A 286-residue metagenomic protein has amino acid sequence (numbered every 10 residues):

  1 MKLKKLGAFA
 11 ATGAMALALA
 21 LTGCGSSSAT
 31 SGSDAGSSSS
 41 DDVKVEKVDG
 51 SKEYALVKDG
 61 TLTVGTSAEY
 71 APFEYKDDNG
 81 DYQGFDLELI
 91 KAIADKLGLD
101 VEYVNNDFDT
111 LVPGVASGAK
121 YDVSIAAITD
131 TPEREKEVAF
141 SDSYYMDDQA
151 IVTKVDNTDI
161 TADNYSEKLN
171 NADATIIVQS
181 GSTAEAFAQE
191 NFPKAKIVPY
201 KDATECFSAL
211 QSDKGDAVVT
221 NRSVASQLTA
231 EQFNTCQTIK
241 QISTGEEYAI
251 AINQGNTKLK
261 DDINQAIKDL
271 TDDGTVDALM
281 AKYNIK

Functional and structural regions predicted by a protein language model:
L6, A20-S40: Bacterial lipoprotein signal-peptidase II cleavage site
G25, L87-K96, V155-N157, S182 (+1 more regions): Extended ligand-binding regions for polar small-molecule ligands
D42-A127: Extracytoplasmic small-molecule ligand-binding "clamshell" domains of the periplasmic binding protein/Venus flytrap
A68, M146-T153, R222, S226-I267 (+1 more regions): Periplasmic-binding protein-like
Q83-D95, A150-E205, A217, R222-V224 (+1 more regions): Bilobed "Venus flytrap"/periplasmic-binding protein-like clamshell domains and structurally analogous long
L87, Y103-G114, D163, V198-S212 (+1 more regions): Short helix-initiation/N-cap motifs at beta->coil->alpha
D100-S166: Acidic, polar ligand-binding/catalytic clefts
T110, I128-E135, Q189-E190, S208-G245: A ligand-binding cleft/hinge motif common to bilobed small-molecule-binding domains
